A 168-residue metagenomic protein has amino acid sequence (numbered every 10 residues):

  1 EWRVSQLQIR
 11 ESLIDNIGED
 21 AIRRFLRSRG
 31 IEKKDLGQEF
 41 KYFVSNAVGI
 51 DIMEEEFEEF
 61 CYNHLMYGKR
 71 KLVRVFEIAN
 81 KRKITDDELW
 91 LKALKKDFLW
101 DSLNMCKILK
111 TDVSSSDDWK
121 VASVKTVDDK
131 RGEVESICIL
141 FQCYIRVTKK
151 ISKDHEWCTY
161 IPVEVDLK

Functional and structural regions predicted by a protein language model:
E1-V163, K168: Intrinsically disordered, low-complexity polar/charged tails and linkers
